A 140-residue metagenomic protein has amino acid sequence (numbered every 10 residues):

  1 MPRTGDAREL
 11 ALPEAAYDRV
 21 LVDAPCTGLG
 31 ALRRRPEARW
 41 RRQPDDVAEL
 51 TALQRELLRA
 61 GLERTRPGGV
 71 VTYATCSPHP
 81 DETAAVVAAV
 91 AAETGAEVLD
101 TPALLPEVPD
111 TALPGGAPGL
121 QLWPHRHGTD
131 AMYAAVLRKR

Functional and structural regions predicted by a protein language model:
M1-R140: S-adenosylmethionine
